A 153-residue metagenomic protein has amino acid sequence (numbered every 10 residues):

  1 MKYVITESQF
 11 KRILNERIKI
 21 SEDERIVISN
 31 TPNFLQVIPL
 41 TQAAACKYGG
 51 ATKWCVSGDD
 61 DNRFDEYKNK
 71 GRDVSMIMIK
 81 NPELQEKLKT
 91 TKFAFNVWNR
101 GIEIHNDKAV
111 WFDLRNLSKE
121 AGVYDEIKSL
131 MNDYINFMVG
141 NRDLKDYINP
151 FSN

Functional and structural regions predicted by a protein language model:
M1-I18, E22: Protein-protein interaction and targeting regions used for scaffolding, dimerization, and localization
R17-N99, E103-N153: Non-catalytic substrate-recognition and accessory regions of acyl/acetyltransferase enzymes
